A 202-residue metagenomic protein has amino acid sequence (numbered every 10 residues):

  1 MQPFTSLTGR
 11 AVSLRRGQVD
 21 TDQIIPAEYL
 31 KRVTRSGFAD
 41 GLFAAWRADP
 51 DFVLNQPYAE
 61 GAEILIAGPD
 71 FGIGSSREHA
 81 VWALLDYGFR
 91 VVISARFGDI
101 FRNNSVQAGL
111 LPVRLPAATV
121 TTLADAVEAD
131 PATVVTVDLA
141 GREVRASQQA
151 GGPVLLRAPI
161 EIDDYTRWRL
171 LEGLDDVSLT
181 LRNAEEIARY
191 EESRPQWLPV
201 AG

Functional and structural regions predicted by a protein language model:
M1-G202: Cytosolic catalytic domains that perform sulfur/thiol-centered chemistry
